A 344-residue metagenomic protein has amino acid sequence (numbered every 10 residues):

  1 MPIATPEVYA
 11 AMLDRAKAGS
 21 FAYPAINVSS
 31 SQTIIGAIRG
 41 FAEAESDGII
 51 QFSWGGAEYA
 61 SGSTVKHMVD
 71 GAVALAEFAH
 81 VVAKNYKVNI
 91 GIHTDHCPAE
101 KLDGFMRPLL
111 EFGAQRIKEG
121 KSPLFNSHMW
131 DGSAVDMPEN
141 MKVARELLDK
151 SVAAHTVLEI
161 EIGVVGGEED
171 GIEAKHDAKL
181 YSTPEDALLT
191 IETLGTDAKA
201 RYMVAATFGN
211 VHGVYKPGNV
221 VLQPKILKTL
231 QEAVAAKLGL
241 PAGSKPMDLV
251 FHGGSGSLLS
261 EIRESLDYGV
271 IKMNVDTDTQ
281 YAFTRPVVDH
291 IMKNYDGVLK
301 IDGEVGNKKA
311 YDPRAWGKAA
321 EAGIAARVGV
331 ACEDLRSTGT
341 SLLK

Functional and structural regions predicted by a protein language model:
E7-R15, S31-K66, D70-K87, A99-K245 (+2 more regions): Alpha/beta enzyme core
R15-G19, Y23, V28: N-terminal signal-anchor module of multipass membrane proteins
A25-N27, I49-Q51, G91-H93: Short, conserved beta-strand segments within well-ordered enzyme catalytic domains that often line or immediately flank
V28, I92-P98, M247-S257: Glycine-rich beta-to-alpha transition loops that act as phosphate-gripper elements at the mouths of alpha/beta enzyme
A83-K84, V211, K216, I226-Y311 (+1 more regions): Catalytic-face loop-and-helix region of soluble metabolic enzyme cores
K293-K344: Extended, intrinsically disordered, low-complexity segments
